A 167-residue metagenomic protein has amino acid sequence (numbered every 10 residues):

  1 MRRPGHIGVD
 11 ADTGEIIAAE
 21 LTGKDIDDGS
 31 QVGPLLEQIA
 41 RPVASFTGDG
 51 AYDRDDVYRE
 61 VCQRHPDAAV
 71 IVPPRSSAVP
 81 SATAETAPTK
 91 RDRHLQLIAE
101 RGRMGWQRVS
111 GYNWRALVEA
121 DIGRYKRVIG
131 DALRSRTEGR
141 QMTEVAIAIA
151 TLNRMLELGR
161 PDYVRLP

Functional and structural regions predicted by a protein language model:
M1-D67, I71-R75, A82, A87 (+4 more regions): Polybasic low-complexity intrinsically disordered regions
R3-G5, R93, A99, V118-A120: Change "...and in nucleic-acid phosphodiester-cleaving endonucleases..." to "...and in nucleic-acid processing enzymes
G29, P34, L97-E100, L117 (+1 more regions): Short secondary-structure boundary micro-motifs
I39, G102-M104: Residue-level recognition of alpha-helix termini/interfacial anchor residues
H65, S76, D92, Y125 (+1 more regions): Positively charged, low-complexity intrinsically disordered regions
A84-E100: Acidic, Ser/Thr-rich peripheral helices and adjacent loops at domain boundaries
M104-P167: Basic, amphipathic alpha-helical segments enriched in Lys/Arg and hydrophobic/aromatic residues
